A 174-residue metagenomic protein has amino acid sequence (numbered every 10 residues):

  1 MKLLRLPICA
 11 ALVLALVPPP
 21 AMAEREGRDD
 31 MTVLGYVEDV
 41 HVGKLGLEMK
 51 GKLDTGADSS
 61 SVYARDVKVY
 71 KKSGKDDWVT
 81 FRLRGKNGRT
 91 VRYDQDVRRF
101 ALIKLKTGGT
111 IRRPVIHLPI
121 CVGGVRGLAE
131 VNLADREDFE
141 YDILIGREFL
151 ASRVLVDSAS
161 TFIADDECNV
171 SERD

Functional and structural regions predicted by a protein language model:
M1-A10: Bacterial N-terminal signal peptides that target proteins for export
P18-P20: N-terminal signal peptide c-region/cleavage motif recognized by signal peptidases
M22-D174: Pepsin/retropepsin-fold aspartyl endopeptidases
